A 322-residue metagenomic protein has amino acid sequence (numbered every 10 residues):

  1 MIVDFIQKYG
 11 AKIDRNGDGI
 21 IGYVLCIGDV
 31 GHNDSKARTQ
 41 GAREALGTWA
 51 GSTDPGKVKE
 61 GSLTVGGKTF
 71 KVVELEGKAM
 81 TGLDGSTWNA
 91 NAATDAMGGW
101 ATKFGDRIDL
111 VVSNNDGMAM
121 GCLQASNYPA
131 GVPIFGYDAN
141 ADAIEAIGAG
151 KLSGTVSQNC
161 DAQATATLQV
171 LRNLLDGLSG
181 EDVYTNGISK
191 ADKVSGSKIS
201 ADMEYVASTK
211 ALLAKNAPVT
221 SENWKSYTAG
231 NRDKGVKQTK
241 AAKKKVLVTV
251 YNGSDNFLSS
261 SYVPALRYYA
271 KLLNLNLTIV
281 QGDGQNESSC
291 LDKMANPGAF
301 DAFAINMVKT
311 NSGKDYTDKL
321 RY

Functional and structural regions predicted by a protein language model:
M1-G19, A37-R38, A90-T94, A139-A143 (+2 more regions): Hydrophobic alpha-helical segments within soluble ligand-binding/sensing domains
M1-K8, L25-D29, A149-D161, I279: Short beta-strand elements at the ligand-binding edges of bilobed clamshell
G19-G22, C26-D29, D34, A45-L46 (+3 more regions): Hinge/cleft segment of the Venus flytrap/periplasmic-binding protein
I20-G22, W49-S52, F70-V73, G105-D109 (+5 more regions): Loop/turn elements at helix/coil->beta-strand transitions in domains of secreted/extracellular proteins
I27-K36, L110-D116, K245-A265, Y269 (+4 more regions): Extracytoplasmic "Venus flytrap"
N33-L75, A92, A96, G121 (+1 more regions): Short, solvent-exposed amphipathic alpha-helices that sit in or adjacent to ligand/effector-binding or catalytic
A42, G66-E145, F303, V308-Y322: Hydrophobic alpha-helical
D109-S113, Q124-A201, V206-S208: Exported/periplasmic ABC-transporter solute-binding proteins
